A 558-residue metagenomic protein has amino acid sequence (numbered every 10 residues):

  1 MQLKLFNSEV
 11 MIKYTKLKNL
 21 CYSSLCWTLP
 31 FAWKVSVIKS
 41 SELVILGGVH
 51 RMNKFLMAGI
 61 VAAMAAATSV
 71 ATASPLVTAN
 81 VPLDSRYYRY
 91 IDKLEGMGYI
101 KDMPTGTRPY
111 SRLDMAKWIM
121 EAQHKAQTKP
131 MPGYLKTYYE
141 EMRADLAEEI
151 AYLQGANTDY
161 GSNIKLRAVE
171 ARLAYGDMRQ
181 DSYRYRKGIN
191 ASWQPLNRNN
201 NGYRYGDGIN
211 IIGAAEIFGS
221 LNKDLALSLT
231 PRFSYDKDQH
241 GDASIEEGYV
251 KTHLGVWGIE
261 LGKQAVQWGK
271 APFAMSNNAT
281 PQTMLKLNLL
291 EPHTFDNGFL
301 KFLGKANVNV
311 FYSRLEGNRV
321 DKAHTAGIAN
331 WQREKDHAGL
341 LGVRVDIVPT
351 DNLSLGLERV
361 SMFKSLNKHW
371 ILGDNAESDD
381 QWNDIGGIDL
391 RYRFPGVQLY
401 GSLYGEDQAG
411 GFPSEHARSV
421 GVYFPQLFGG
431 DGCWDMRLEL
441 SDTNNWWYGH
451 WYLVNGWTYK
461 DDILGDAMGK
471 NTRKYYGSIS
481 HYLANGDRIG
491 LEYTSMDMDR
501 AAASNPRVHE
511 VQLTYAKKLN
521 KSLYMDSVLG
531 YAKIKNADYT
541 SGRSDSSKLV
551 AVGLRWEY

Functional and structural regions predicted by a protein language model:
G47-G48, V70-Y203: N-terminal periplasmic/intermembrane-space "pro-region" immediately following the signal or transit peptide
M52-T72: Gram-negative bacterial Sec-dependent N-terminal signal peptides
N80, P104-G106, T128-T137, Q154-I164 (+8 more regions): Short loop/turn motifs that connect adjacent beta-strands in outer-membrane beta-barrel proteins
S162-P195, L229-F233, L261-A265, V308-R314 (+5 more regions): Transmembrane beta-barrel strands of outer-membrane/channel proteins
Y203-D207, K237-S244, A274-Q282, Q332-H337 (+5 more regions): Replace "Gram-negative outer membrane beta-barrel proteins" with "bacterial and organellar outer membrane beta-barrel
G208-K305: Well-ordered mid-protein domain cores that form the structural environment of catalytic cofactors
D224, N288-K460, K470-Y482, I489-H509 (+1 more regions): Signature for the C-terminal beta-barrel architecture of outer-membrane proteins
M284, K517, D545-Y558: Outer-membrane beta-barrel "beta-signal"
